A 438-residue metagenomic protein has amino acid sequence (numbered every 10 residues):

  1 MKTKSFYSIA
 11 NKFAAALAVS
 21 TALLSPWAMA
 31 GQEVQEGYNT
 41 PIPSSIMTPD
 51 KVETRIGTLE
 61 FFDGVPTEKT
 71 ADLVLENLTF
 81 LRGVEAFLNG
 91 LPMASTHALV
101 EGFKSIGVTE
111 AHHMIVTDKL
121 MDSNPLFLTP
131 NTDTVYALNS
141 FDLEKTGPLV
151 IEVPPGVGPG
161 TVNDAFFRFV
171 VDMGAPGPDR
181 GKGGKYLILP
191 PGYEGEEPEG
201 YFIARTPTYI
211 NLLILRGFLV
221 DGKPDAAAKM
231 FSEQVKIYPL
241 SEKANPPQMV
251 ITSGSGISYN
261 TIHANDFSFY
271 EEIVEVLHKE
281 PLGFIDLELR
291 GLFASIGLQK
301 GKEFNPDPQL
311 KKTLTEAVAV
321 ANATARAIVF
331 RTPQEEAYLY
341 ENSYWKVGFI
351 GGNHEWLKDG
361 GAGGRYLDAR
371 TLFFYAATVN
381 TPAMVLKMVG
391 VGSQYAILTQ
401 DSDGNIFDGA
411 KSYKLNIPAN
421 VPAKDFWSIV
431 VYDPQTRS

Functional and structural regions predicted by a protein language model:
K2-A15: Bacterial N-terminal signal peptides that target proteins for export
A14-S25: Bacterial N-terminal signal peptides
P26-A30: Sec/Tat signal peptide C-region and signal peptidase I cleavage site
G31-S438: A compositional/structural signature for long, glycine/proline-rich flexible linkers and loops on extracytoplasmic
